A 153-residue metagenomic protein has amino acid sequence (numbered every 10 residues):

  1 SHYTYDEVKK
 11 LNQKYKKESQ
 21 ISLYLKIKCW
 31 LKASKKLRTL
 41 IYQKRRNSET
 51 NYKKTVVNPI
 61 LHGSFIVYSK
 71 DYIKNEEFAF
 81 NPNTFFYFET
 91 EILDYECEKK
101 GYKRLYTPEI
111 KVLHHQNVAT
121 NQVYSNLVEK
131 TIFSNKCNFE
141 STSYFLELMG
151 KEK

Functional and structural regions predicted by a protein language model:
S1-L23: Conserved donor NDP-sugar-binding/catalytic core segment of glycosyltransferases
L11, N75-E76, H115: Residues that scaffold the ATP/ADP-binding catalytic core of kinase and kinase-like folds
L11, R45-R46: Long, compositionally biased, charged low-complexity segments
E18, Y24-W30, E91-K153: Active-site-adjacent helix/loop segment of glycosyltransferases that harbors family-specific signature motifs
C29-L37, N47-K70, K130-S134: A recurrent flexible, glycine/aromatic-enriched loop bordering the glycosyltransferase active site that acts as
K35-I41, F85-Y87: Conserved short hydrophobic patches within well-ordered secondary structure
Q43-K44, T50-N51, T84: Short leucine-rich amphipathic alpha-helices used at interfaces
P59-I66, D71-F78, P82-I110: A short, conserved alpha-helix in the catalytic core of glycosyltransferases
